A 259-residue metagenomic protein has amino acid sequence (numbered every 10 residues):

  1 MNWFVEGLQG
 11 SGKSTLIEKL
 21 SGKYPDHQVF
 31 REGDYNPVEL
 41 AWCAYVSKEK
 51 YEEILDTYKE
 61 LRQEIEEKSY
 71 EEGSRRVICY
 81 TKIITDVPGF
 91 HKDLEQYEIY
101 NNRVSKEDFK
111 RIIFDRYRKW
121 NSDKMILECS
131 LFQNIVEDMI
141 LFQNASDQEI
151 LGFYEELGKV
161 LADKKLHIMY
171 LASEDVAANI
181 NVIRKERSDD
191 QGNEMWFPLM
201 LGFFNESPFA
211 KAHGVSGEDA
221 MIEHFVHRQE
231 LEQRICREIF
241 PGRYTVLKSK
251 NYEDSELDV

Functional and structural regions predicted by a protein language model:
L8: P-loop (Walker A) phosphate-binding loop of NTP-binding proteins
S11: ATP-binding Walker
S14: Walker A/P-loop
S21-R76, M139: Conserved substrate/cofactor phosphate-moiety recognition/catalytic segment in nucleotide-dependent phosphotransferases
I65-L161: Glycine-rich phosphate-binding loop used to anchor ATP phosphates in small-molecule kinases, encompassing both
E128-S130, D147-G202: Conserved phosphate-donor/acceptor-positioning beta-strand/loop module used by diverse small-molecule
M195-V259: NTP-dependent small-molecule kinase module
